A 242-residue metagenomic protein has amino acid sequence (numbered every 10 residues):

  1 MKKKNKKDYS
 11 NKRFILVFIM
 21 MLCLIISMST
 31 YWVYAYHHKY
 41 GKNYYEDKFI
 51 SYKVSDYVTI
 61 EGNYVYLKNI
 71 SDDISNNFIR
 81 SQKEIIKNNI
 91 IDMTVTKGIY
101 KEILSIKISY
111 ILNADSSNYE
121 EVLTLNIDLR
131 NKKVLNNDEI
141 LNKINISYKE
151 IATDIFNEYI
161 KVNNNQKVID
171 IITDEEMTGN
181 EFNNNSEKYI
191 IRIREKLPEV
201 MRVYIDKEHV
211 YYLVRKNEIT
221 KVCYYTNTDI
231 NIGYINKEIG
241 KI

Functional and structural regions predicted by a protein language model:
K2, Y9-I19, L24-I242: Compositionally biased intrinsically disordered regions enriched in Thr/Gly
